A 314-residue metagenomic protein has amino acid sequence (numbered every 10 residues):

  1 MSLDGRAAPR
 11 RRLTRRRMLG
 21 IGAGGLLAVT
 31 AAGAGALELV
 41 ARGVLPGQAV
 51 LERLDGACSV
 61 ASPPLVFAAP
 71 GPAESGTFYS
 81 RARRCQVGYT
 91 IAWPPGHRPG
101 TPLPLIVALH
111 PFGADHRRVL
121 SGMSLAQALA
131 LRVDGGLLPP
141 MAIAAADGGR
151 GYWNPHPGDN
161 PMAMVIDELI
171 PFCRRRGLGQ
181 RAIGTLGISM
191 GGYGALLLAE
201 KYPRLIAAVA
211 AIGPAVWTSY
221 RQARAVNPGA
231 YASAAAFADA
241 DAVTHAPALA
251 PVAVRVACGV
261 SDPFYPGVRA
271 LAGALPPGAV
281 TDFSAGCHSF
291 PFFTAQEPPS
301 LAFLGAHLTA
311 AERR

Functional and structural regions predicted by a protein language model:
S2-G5, R17-R314: Non-catalytic cap/lid and distal C-terminal segments of serine-dependent acyl enzymes
G5-R11: Juxtamembrane low-complexity tails/linkers enriched in Ser/Thr-Pro and polybasic
